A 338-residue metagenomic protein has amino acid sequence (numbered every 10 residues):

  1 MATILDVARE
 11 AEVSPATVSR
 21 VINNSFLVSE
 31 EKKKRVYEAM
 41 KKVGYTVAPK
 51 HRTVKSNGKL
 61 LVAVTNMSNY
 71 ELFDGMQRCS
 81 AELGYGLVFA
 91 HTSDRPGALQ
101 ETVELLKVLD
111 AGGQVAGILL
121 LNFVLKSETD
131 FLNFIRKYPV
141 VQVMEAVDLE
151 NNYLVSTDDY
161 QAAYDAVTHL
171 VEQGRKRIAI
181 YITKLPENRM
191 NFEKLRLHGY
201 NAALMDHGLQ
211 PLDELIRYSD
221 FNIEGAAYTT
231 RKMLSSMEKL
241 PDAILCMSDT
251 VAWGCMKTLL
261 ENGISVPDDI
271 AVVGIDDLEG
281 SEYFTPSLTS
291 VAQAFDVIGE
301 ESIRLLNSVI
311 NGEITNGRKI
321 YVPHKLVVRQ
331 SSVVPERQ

Functional and structural regions predicted by a protein language model:
M1-N57: N-terminal helix-turn-helix DNA-binding module of bacterial transcription factors
A2, S56-T168, L234-S235, K239: Alpha-helical recognition/docking segments in bacterial nutrient-uptake and carbohydrate-utilization systems
T17, R52-N69, R177-P186: Short beta-strand segments enriched in small/hydrophobic residues
R35, Y70-Y85, D165, N191-Q210 (+5 more regions): Short, solvent-exposed amphipathic alpha-helices that sit in or adjacent to ligand/effector-binding or catalytic
G112-N122, A179-I182, I216, E238-S248 (+1 more regions): Periplasmic-binding protein-like
V155-Y181, H198, A202, I223-K232 (+1 more regions): Hydrophobic alpha-helical segments within soluble ligand-binding/sensing domains
A166-L209, R318-S331: An alpha-beta-alpha
R231-Q338: Flexible loop/turn connectors
